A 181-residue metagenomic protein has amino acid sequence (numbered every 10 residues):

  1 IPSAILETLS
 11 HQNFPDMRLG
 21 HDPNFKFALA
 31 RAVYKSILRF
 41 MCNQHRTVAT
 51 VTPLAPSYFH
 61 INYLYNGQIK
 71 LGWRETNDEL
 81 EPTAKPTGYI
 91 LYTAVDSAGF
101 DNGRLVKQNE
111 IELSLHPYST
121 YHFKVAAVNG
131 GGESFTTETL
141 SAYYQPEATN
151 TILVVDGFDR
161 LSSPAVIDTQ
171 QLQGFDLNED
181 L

Functional and structural regions predicted by a protein language model:
I1-H45: Active-site-adjacent mobile loop/cap segments within catalytic or ligand-binding domains
F14-D16, P82, R160-V166: Short, solvent-exposed loop/turn elements at domain surfaces
R39-T83, P117, G131-N150: Pro/Thr/Ser/Gly-rich low-complexity, intrinsically disordered linker/stalk tracts
T87-L91: Short beta-strand elements bearing conserved aromatic residues within extracellular beta-rich modules
D101-Q108: Short beta-strand segments within Ig-like beta-sandwich modules, predominantly Fibronectin type-III
Q108-L115, L140: Exposed aromatic-hydrophobic patches
E112-S134: Beta-strand-rich modules
T137-L181: Aromatic-Pro/Gly-enriched surface loop or interdomain linker that acts as a lid/target-recognition segment
